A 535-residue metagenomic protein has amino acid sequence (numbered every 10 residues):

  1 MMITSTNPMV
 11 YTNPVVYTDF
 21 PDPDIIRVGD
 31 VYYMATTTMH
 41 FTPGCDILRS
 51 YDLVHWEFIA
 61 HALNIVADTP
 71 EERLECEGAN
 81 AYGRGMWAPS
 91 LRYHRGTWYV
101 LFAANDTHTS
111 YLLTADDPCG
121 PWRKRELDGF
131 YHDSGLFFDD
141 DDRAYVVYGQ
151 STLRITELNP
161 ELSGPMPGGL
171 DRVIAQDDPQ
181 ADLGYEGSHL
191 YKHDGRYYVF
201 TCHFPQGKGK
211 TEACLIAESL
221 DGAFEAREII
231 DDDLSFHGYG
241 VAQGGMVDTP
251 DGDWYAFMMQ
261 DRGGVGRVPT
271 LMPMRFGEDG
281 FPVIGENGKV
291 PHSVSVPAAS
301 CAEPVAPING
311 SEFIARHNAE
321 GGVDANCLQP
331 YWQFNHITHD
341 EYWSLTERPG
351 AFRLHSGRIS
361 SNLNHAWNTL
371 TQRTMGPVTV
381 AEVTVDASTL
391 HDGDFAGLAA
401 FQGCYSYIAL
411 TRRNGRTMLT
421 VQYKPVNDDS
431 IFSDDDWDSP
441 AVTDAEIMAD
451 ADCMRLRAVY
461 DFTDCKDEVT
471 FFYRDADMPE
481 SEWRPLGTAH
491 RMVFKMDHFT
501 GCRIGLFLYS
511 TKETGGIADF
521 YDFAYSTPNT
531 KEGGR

Functional and structural regions predicted by a protein language model:
M1-R535: Carbohydrate-active catalytic/glycan-binding domains of CAZyme proteins, especially the secreted or lumenal ectodomains
